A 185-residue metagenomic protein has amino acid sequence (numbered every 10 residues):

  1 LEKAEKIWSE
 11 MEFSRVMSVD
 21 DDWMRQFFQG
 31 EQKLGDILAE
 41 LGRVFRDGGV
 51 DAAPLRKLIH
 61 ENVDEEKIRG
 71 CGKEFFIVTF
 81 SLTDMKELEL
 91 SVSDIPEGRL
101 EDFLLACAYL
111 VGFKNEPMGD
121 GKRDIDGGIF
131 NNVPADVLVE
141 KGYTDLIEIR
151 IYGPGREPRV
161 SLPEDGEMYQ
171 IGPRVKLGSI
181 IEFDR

Functional and structural regions predicted by a protein language model:
E2-R185: Patatin-like phospholipase
